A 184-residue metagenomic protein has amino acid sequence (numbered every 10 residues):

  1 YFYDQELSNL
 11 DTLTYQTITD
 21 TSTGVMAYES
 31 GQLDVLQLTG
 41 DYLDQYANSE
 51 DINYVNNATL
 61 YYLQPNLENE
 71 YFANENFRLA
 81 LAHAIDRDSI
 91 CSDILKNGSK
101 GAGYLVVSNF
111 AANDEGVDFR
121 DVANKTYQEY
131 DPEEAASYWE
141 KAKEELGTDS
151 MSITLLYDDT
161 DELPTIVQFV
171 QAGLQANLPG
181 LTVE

Functional and structural regions predicted by a protein language model:
Y1-D20, L43-L60: Aromatic-rich, solvent-exposed beta-strand/loop patch
L10-T12, T59-V107, T126, M151-D161: Alpha-helical secondary-structure segments
T14-M26, D41, D161, E184: Short helix-initiation/N-cap motifs at beta->coil->alpha
S22-A27, G40-D51, S89-I94: Pocket-flanking alpha-helical
S22-Q32, E75-N76, Q168-A176: Short helices/loops that flank or line small-molecule/ion binding pockets
L33-T39: Paired acidic/hydrophobic, glycine-rich loop segments that form the ligand-binding mouth/hinge of periplasmic-binding
G101-K141, E162-P164: Structural transition elements
A136, E140-E184: Ligand/substrate-recognition segments at binding pockets and active sites
